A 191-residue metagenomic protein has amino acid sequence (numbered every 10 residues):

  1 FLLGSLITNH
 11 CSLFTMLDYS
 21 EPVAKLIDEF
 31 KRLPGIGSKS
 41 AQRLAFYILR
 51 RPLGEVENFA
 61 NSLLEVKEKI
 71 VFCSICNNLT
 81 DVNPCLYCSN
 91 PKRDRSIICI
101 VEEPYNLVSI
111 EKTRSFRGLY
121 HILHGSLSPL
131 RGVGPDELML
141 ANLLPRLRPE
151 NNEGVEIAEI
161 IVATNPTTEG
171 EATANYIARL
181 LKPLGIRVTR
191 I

Functional and structural regions predicted by a protein language model:
F1-T15, P149-E156, G185: Short, basic, low-complexity termini and linkers enriched in Ser/Thr/Gly/Pro that act as targeting/leader peptides
L17-A24, R32, A45-I98, E103-L107: Cys/His-rich Zn2+-binding cysteine-cluster or related metal-binding knuckle/ribbon modules and their
I27: Basic, Lys/Arg-rich alpha-helical nucleic-acid-recognition elements, primarily the DNA-binding modules of transcription
K31, L49, L64, D81 (+7 more regions): Signal for well-folded cores of large energy- and translation-related assemblies
P34, L53, V66, N78 (+3 more regions): Conserved phosphate/pyrophosphate-binding and hydrolysis machinery centered on Walker-type P-loop NTPases, extending
A41, N90-T164: Extended interfacial segments that mediate partner engagement and assembly in macromolecular machines
L144-N151, E156-I161, P166-I191: Long C-terminal interaction/binding lobes of large macromolecular proteins
